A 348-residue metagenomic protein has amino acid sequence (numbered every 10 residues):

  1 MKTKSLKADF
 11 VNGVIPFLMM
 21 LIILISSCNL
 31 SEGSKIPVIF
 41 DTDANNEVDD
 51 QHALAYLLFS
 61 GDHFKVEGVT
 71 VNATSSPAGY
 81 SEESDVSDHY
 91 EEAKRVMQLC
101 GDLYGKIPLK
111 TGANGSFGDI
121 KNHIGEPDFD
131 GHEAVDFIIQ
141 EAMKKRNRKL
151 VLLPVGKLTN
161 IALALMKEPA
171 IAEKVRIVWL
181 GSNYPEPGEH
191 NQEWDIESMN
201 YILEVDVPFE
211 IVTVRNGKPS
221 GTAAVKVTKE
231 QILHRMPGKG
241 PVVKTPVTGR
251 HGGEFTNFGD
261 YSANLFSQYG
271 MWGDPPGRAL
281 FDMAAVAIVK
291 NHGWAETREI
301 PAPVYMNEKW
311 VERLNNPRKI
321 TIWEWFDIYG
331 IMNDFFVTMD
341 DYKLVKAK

Functional and structural regions predicted by a protein language model:
M1-V11, W194: N-terminal secretory signal peptides that target proteins for export/translocation
T3, L24-I25, N29: Intrinsically disordered, low-complexity segments
L6-D9, S26, E47: Intrinsic disorder/low-complexity signature
K7, V11-V14, K343-K348: N-terminal low-complexity/intrinsically disordered extensions
G13-S26: Bacterial N-terminal signal peptides
C28-K348: N-terminal acidic, glycine/proline-rich low-complexity segments
